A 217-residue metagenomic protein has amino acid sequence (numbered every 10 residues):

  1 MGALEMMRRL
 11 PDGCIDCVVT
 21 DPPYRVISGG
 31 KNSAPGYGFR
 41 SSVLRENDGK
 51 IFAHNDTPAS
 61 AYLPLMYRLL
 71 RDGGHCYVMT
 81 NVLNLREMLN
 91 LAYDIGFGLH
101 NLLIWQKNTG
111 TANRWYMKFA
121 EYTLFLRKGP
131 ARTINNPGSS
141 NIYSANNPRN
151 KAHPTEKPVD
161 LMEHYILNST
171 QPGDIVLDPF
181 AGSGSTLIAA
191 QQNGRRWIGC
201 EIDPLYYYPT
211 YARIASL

Functional and structural regions predicted by a protein language model:
M1-G199, D203-Y208: Core catalytic lobe of class I
Y211-L217: Short, conserved SAM-binding/catalytic segment of Class I S-adenosyl-L-methionine-dependent methyltransferases
